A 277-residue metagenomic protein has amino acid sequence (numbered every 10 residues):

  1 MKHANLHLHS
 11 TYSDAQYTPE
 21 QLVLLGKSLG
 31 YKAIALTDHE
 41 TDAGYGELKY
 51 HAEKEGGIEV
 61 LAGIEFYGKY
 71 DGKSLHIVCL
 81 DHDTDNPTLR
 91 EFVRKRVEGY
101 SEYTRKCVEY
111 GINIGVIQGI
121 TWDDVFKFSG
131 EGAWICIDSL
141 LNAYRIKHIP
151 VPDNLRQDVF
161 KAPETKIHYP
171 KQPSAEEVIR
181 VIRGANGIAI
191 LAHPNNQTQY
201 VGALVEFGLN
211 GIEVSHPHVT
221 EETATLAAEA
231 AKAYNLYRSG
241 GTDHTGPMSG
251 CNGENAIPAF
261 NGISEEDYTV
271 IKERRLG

Functional and structural regions predicted by a protein language model:
M1-K73, D158-P163, I167, S174-R183 (+2 more regions): An N-terminally biased module of ancient metal coordination in phosphate/nucleic-acid-related enzymes
S10, C136, S264: Residue-level signal for threonine
H51-G202, D267-V270, L276: Extended substrate/RNA-proximal surfaces in nucleic-acid metabolism proteins
L75, K127, N252-G253, A259: Generic secondary-structure boundary signal with a strong preference for alpha-helix termini
L204-H218, G253-G277: Structural recognition of alpha->loop->beta junctions
